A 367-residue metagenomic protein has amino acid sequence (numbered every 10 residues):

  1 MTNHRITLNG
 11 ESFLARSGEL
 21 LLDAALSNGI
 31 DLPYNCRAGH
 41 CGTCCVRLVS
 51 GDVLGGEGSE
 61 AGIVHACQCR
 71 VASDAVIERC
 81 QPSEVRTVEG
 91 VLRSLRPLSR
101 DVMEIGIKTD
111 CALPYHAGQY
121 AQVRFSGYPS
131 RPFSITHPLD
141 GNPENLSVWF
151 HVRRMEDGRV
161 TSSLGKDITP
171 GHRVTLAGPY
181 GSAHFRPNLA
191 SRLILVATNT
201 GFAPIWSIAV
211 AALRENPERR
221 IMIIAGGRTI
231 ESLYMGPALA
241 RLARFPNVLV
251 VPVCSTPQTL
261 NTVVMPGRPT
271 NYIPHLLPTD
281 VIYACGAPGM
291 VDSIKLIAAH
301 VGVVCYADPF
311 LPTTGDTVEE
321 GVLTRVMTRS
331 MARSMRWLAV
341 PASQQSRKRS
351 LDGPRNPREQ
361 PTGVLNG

Functional and structural regions predicted by a protein language model:
T2-G10: Eukaryote-biased recognition of intrinsically disordered, low-complexity regulatory segments
I6, D23-P33, G42-S83: Iron-sulfur (Fe-S) cluster-binding segments and ferredoxin-like electron-carrier domains, especially [2Fe-2S]
N9-E19: Short, contiguous acidic and Ser/Thr-rich linear segments
V49, C80-P82, S126, M155 (+1 more regions): Short, surface-exposed secondary-structure boundary micro-motifs
T87-R173, S191, G227-T229, C254-P257: Ferredoxin-reductase
N145, W149-G367: FNR/FR-type flavoprotein reductase catalytic core
